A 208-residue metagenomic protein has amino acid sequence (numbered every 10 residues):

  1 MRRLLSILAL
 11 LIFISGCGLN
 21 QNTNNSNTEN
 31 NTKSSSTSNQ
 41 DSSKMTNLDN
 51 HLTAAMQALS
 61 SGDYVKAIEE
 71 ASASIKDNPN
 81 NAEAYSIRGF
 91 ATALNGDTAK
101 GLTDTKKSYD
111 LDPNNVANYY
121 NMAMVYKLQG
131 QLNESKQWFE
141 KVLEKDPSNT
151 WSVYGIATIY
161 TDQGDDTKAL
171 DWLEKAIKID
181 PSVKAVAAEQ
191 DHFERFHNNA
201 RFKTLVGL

Functional and structural regions predicted by a protein language model:
I14-G16: C-terminal motif of bacterial Sec signal peptides marking the signal peptidase cleavage site
Q21-D41, K178-L208: Terminal, low-structured helical/coil segments at or just beyond the last alpha-helical repeat
K44-E83, I87-F90, L94: Alpha-helical segment of the N-proximal tetratricopeptide repeat
S61-E70, L94-K107, Q129-K141, G164-W172 (+1 more regions): Structural signature of tandem alpha-helical TPR/SEL1-like repeats, specifically the intra-repeat loop/turn
I87, N121, G155, E189-Q190: Canonical tetratricopeptide repeat
